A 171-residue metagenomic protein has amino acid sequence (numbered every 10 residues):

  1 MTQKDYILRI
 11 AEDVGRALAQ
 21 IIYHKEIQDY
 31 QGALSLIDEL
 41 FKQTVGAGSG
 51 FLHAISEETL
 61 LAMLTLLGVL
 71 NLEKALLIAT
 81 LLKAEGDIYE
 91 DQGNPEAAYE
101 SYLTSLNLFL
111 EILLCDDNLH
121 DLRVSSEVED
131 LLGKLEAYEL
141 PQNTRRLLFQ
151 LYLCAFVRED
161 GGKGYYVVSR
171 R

Functional and structural regions predicted by a protein language model:
M1-I78, L82-Q92, Y99, L103-L113 (+3 more regions): N-terminal alpha-helical interaction modules that lie
N107-L153: Alpha-helical adaptor scaffolds
